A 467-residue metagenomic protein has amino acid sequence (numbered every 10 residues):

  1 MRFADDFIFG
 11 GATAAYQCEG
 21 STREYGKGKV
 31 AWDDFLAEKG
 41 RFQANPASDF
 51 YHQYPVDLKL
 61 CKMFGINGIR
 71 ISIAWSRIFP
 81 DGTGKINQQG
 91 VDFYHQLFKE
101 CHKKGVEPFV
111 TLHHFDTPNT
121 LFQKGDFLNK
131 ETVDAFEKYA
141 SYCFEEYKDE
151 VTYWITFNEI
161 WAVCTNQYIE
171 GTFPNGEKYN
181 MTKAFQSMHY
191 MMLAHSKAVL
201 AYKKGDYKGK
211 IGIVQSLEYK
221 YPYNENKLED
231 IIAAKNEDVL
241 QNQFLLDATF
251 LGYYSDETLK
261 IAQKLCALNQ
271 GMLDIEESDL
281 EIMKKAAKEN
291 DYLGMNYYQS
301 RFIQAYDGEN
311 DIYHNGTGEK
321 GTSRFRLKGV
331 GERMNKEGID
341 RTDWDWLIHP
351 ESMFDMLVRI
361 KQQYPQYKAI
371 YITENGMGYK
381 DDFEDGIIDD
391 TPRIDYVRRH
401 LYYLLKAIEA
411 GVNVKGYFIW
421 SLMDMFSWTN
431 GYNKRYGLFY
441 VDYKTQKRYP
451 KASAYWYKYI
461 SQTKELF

Functional and structural regions predicted by a protein language model:
M1-E38, D81-T83, H95-F467: Active-site region of glycoside hydrolase catalytic domains
E19-Y94: Active-site-adjacent substrate/metal-binding segments within catalytic domains of carbohydrate-active enzymes
